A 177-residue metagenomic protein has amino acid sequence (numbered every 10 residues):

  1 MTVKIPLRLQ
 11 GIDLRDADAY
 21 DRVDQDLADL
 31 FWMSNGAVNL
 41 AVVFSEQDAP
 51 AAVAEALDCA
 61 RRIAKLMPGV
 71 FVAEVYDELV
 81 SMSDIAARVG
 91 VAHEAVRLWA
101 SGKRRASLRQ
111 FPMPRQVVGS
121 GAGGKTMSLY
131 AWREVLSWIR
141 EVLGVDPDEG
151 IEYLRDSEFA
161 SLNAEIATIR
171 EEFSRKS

Functional and structural regions predicted by a protein language model:
M1-G69: DNA-contacting interfaces and partner/effector-binding or oligomerization modules in DNA-centric proteins
Y20-V23, H93, S101, W138 (+1 more regions): Hydrophobic/basic alpha-helical segments enriched in Actinobacteria
P68-F71, G144: Short helix->loop/beta-hairpin flanking segments within DNA-binding domains
V70-S81: Short domain-boundary/entry signatures in modular proteins, especially in secreted/extracellular architectures
I85-A86: The alpha-helix within a helix-turn-helix
V91-M127: Major-groove DNA-recognition helix of helix-turn-helix-type DNA-binding domains
K125-K176: A short, Lys/Arg-enriched interface patch at domain edges and termini
